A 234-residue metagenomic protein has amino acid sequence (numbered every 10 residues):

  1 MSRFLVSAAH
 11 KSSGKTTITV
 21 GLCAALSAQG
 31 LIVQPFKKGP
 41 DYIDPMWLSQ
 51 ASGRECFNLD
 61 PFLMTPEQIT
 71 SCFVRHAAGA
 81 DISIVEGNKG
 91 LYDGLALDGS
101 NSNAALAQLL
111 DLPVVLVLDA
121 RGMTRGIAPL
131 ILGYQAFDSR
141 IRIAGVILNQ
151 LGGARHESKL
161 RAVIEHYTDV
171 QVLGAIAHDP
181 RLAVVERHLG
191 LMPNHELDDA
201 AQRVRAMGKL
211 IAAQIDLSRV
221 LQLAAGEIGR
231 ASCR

Functional and structural regions predicted by a protein language model:
M1-S2, R234: A short, charged/proline- and glycine-enriched loop that marks the coil->beta-strand transition at the N-terminal
S2-L110, V114, L118-G145, A154-S158 (+1 more regions): ATP-dependent carboxylate-amine ligase catalytic core
T124-S232: Internal gly/pro-rich beta-alpha loop/helix module that stabilizes soluble enzyme cofactors or their anionic handles
